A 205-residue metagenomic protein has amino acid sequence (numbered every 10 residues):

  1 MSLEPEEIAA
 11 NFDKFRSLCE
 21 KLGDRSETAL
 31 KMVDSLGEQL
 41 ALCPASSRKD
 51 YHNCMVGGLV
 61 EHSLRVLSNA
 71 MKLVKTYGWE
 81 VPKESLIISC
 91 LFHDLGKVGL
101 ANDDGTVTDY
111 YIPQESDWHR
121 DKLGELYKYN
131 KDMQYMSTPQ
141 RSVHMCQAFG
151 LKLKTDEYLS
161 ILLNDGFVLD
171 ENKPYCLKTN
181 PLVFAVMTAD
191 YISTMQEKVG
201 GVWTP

Functional and structural regions predicted by a protein language model:
M1-A45: Non-catalytic interface/linker regions that flank or bridge core catalytic/transmembrane domains
N11-F15, N69, R141-M145: A general alpha-helix detector
M32-Q39, H52-L64: All-alpha helical catalytic cores of prenyl diphosphate-utilizing isoprenoid enzymes
R48-V56, E61, L73-V202: Divalent metal-dependent catalytic cores for phosphoryl transfer on phosphate-bearing substrates
V66-L67, L73: Signature of the catalytic double-stranded beta-helix
